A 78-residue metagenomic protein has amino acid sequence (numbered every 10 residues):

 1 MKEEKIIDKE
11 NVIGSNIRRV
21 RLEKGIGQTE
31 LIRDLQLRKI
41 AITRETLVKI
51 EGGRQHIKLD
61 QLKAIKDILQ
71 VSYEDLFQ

Functional and structural regions predicted by a protein language model:
M1-K24: A short, Lys/Arg-rich alpha-helix, primarily the initiator
I17, Q28, R44, L59-L62: Helix-turn-helix DNA-binding elements, focusing on the entry/boundary residues of the two helices that contact DNA
G25-K49: Short alpha-helical DNA-recognition segment
G52: Short, conserved catalytic or interaction motifs in soluble domains
K58-D75: DNA major-groove recognition helix of helix-turn-helix/homeodomain DNA-binding modules
